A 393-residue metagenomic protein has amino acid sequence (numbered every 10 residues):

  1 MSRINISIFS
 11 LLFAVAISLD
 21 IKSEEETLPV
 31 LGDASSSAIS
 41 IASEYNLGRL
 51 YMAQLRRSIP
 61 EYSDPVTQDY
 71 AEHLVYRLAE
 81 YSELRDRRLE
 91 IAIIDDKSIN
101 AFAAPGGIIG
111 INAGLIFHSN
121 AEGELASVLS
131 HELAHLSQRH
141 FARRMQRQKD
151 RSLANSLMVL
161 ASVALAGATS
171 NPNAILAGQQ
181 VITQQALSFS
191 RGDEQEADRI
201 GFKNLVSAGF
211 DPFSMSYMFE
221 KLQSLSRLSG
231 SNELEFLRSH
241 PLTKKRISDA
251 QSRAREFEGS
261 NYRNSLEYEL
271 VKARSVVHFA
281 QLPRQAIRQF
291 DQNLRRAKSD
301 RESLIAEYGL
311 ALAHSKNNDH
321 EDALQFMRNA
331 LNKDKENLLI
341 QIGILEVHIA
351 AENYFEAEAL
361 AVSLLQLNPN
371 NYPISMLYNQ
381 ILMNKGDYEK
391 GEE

Functional and structural regions predicted by a protein language model:
E24, D33-A38, R49, E61 (+6 more regions): Extracytoplasmic and endomembrane cell-envelope/extracellular-matrix remodeling and assembly machinery
I93-G107: Catalytic zinc-binding patch centered on the HExxH motif and its immediate surroundings that defines zinc-dependent
I111, S127-H135, R139, A197: Active-site recognition of the HExxH zinc-binding catalytic motif
A113-S127, G192: Short pre-active-site segment immediately N-terminal to the catalytic Zn-binding motif
G123, L133-D150: Catalytic Zn2+-binding segment of zinc metalloproteases
L153-T169, L176-Q185: Membrane-active amphipathic alpha-helices enriched in small hydrophobic residues
